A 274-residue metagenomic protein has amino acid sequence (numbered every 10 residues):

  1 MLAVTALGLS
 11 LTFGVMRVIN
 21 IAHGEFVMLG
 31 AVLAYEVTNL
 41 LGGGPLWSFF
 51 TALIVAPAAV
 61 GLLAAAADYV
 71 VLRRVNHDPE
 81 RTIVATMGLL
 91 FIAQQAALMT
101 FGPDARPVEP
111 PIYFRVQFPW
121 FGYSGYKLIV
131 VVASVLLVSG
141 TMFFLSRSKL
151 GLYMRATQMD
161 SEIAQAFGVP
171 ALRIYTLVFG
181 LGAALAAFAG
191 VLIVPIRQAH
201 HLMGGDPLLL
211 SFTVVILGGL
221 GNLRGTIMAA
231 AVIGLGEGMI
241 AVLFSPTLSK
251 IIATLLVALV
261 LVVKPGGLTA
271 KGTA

Functional and structural regions predicted by a protein language model:
M1-V37, A66-R81, V215-L223: Single transmembrane alpha-helix segments in multi-pass membrane proteins
A22-E25, F50, R81, K149 (+5 more regions): Residues that define the loop-to-transmembrane-helix transition and helix capping in multi-pass membrane transporters
E25-L29, V75-L98, G204-I216, S245-K264: Pore- or pathway-lining transmembrane helices of multi-pass membrane proteins that form conduits for solutes/ions
A31-E36, A56-L63, L89-A97, A133-M142 (+4 more regions): Hydrophobic core segments of alpha-helical transmembrane domains in multi-pass membrane transport and ion-translocation
G42, F49-P57, T176-A186, G190-V191 (+1 more regions): Transmembrane alpha-helical segments in multi-pass inner-membrane proteins
G43-L89, A96, G140, M228-I233 (+2 more regions): Alpha-helical transmembrane segments within multi-pass membrane transporters and channels
R74-R147, I174-L177, Q198, M239 (+3 more regions): Transmembrane helix-bundle core of multi-pass membrane transporters and related energy-transducing complexes
G122-H200, L223-A229: Helix-loop-helix "hairpin" substructures at the membrane interface of multi-pass membrane proteins
